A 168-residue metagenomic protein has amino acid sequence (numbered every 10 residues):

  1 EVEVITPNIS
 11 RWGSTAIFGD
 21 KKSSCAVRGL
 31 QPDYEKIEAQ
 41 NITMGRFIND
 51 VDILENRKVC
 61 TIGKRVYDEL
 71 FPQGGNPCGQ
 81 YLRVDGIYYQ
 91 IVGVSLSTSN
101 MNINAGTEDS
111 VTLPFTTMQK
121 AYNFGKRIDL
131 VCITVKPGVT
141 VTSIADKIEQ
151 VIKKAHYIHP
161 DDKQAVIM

Functional and structural regions predicted by a protein language model:
E1-W12: Membrane-proximal extracellular/periplasmic loop immediately following the first transmembrane helix
E3-V4, N41, I167: Conserved beta-strand segments of alpha/beta enzyme cores
S10, K21, G75-N76: Residues that act as N-cap/strand-start positions at coil-to-secondary-structure junctions
S14-D20: Acidic pyrophosphate-coordinating catalytic loop
A16, A26-R28, P32-I48, D52 (+1 more regions): Mid-to-C-terminal secondary-structure elements that act as membrane-proximal/extracytoplasmic interface segments
S23-C25, V166: Short active-site oxyanion
P160-M168: Juxtamembrane "pre-transmembrane" interface segments
